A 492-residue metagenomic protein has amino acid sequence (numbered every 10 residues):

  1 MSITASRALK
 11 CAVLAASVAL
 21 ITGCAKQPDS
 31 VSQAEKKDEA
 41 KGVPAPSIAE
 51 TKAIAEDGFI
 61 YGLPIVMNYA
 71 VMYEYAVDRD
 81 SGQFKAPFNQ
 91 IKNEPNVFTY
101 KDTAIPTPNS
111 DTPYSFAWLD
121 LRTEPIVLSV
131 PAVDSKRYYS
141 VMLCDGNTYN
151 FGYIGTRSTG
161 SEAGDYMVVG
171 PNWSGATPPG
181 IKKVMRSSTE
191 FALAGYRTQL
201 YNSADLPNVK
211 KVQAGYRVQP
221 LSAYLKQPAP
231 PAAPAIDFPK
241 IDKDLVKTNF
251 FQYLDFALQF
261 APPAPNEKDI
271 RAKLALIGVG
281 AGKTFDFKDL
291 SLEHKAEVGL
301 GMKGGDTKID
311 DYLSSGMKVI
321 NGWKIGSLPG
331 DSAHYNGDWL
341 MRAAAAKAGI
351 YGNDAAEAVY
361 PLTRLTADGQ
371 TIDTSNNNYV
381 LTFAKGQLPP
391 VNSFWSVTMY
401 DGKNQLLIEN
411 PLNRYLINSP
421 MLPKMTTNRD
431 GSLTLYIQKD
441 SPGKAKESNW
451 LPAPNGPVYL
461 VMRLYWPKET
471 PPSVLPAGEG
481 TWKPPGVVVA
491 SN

Functional and structural regions predicted by a protein language model:
S2-A12: Bacterial N-terminal signal peptides that target proteins for export
A15-V18: Short, linear, compositionally biased motifs with a strong N-terminal bias
L20-G23: C-terminal motif of bacterial Sec signal peptides marking the signal peptidase cleavage site
A25-N492: A compositional/structural signature for long, glycine/proline-rich flexible linkers and loops on extracytoplasmic
